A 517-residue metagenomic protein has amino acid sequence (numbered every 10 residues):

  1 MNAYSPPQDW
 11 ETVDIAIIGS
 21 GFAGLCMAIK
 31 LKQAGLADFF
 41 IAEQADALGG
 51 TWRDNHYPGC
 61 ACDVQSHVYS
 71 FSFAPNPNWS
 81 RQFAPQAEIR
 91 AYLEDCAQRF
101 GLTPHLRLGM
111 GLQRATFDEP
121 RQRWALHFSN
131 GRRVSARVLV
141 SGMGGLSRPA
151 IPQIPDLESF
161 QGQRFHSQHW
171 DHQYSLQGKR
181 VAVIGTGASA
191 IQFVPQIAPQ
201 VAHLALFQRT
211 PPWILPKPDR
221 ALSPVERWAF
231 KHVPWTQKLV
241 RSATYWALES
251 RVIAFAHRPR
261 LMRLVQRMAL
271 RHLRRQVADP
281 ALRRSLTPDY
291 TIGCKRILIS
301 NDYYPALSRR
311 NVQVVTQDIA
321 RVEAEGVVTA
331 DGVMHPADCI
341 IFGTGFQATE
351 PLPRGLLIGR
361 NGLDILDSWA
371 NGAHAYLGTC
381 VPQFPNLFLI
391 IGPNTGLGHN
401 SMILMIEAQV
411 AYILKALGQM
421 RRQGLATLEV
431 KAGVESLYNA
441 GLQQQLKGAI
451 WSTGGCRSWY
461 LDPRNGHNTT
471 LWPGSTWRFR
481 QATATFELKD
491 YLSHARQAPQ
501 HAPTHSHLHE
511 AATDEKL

Functional and structural regions predicted by a protein language model:
S5-T12, A16, F22, C26-M27 (+6 more regions): Rossmann-like dinucleotide-binding core of oxidoreductases
V13, S129-V138, Q177, A330-C339: Core beta-strand elements of the Rossmann-like FAD/NAD(P) dinucleotide-binding domain in flavoenzyme oxidoreductases
V13-I17, F22-T103, Q208-P211, R275-A281: Beta1-alpha1 glycine-rich phosphate/pyrophosphate-binding loop at the start of Rossmann-like nucleotide-binding domains
N76-D95, A256-L264, Y290-D302: Short beta-strand to alpha-helix junction loop
R81-L146: Feature captures the FAD/FMN-dependent oxidoreductase FAD-binding
W213-P216, W235, A375, F388-L517: C-terminal, flexible cofactor-proximal segment of oxidoreductases
R263-P336: Alpha/beta-hydrolase fold catalytic core
C339, G343-M420: Glycine/threonine-rich phosphate-binding loop and adjacent beta-strand/alpha-helix elements that clamp
